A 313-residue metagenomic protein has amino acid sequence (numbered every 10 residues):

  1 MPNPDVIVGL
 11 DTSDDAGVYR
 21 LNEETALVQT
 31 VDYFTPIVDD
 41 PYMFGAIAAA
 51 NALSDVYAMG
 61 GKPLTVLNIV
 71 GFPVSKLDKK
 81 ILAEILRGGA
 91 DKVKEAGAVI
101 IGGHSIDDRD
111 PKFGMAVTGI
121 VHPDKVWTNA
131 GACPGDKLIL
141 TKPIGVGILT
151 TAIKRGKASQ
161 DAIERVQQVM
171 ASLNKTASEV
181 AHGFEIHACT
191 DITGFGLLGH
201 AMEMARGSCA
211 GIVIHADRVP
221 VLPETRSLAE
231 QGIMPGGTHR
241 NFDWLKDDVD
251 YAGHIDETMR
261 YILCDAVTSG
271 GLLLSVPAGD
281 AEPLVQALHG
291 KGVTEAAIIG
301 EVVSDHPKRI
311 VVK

Functional and structural regions predicted by a protein language model:
M1-K313: Helix-biased detector of long, well-ordered alpha-helical tracts
